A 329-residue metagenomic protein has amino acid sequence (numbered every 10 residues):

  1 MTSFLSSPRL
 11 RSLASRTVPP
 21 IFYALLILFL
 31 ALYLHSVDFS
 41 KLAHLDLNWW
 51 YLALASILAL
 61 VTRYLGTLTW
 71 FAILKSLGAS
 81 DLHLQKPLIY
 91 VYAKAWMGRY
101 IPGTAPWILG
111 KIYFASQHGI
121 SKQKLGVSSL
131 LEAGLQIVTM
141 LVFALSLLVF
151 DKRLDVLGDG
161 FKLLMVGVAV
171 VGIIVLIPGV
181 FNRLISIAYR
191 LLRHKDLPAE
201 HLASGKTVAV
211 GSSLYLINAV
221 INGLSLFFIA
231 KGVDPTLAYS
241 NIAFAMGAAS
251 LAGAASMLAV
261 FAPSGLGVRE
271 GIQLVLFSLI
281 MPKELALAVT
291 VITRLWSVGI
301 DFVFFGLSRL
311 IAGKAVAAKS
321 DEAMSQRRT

Functional and structural regions predicted by a protein language model:
M1-A93, V149-M257, P282-K283, A288-V291 (+1 more regions): Predominantly cytoplasmic-facing regulatory/coupling regions of multi-pass membrane proteins
G66, P106, T139-F150: Membrane-embedded alpha-helical core segments of multi-pass
Q85-Y90, T104-W107, H118-A133, P282-I292: Membrane-interface alpha-helices at helix entry/exit sites of multi-pass transporters
K94-I101, A249-L266, E270: Transmembrane alpha-helix interface/packing and boundary motifs in multi-pass membrane proteins, characterized by
K94-P102, S116, G126-L145, A255 (+1 more regions): Membrane-embedded alpha-helical segments of transport systems, primarily multispan ion/solute transporters
A105-H118, N218-I229: Alpha-helical transmembrane segments and their membrane-interface junctions in multi-pass membrane proteins
A105-S116, F261-S278: Re-entrant/interfacial helical elements at transmembrane boundaries that shape and gate the permeation pathway
